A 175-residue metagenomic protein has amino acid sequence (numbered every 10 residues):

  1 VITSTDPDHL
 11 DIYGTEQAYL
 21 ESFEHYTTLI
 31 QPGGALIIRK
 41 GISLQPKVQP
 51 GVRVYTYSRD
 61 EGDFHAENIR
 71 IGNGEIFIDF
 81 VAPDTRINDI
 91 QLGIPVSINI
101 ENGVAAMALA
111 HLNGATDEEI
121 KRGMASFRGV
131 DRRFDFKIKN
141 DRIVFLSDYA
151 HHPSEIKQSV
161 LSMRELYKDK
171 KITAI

Functional and structural regions predicted by a protein language model:
V1-V144, D169-K171: Acidic, Mg2+-coordinating active-site environments of NTP-dependent enzymes
H9, H151-H152: Histidine-centered active-site/metal-ligand motif
I100, P153-S154: Loop/helix-junction capping segments adjacent to catalytic residues or to phosphate/diphosphate-binding pockets
V130, S154-I175: Active-site beta-alpha connecting loops in nucleotide-dependent enzymes
F145-H151: Switch II (G3) loop of P-loop NTPases
